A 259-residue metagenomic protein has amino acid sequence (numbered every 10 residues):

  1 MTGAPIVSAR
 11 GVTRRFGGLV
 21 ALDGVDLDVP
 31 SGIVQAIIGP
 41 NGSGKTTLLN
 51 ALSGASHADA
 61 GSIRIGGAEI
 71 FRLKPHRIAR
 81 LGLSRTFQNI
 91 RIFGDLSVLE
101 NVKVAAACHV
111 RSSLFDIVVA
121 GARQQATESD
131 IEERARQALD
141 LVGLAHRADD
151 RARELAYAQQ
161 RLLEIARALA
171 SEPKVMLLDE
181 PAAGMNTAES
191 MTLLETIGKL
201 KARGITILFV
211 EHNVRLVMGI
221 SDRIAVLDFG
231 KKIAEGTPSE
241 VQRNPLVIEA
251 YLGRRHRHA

Functional and structural regions predicted by a protein language model:
T2-A259: Glycine-rich phosphate-binding loops of nucleotide-dependent enzymes
